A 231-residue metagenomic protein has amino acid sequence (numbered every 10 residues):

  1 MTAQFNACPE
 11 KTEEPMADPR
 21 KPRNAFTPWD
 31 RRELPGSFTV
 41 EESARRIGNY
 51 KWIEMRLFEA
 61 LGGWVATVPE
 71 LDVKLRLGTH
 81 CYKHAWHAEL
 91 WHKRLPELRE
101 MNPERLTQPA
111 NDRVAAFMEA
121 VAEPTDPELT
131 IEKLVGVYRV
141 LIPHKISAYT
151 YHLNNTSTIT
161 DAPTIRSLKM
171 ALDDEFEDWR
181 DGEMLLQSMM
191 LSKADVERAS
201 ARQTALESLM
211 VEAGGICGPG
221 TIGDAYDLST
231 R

Functional and structural regions predicted by a protein language model:
F5, K11-D30, W52, P103-A115: Acidic, low-complexity proline/glycine-rich segments
A25, I53-L61, H87, W91 (+2 more regions): Amphipathic, well-ordered alpha-helical segments in soluble domains
P28-G48, L106-L141, L209, A213: Acidic/His metal-coordination segments adjacent to aromatic residues that form catalytic metal sites in metalloenzymes
E33, H92, E132-G136, P143 (+4 more regions): Amphipathic alpha-helical assembly/interaction segments
R56-T79, S147-T164: Helix-loop segments that flank and shape redox-cofactor active sites
L75-M118: Conserved alpha-helical segments that form or flank metal/cofactor-binding pockets of metalloenzymes
T164-T204: An amphipathic alpha-helical core segment
A194-R231: Extended, helix-rich structural scaffolds rather than catalytic motifs
